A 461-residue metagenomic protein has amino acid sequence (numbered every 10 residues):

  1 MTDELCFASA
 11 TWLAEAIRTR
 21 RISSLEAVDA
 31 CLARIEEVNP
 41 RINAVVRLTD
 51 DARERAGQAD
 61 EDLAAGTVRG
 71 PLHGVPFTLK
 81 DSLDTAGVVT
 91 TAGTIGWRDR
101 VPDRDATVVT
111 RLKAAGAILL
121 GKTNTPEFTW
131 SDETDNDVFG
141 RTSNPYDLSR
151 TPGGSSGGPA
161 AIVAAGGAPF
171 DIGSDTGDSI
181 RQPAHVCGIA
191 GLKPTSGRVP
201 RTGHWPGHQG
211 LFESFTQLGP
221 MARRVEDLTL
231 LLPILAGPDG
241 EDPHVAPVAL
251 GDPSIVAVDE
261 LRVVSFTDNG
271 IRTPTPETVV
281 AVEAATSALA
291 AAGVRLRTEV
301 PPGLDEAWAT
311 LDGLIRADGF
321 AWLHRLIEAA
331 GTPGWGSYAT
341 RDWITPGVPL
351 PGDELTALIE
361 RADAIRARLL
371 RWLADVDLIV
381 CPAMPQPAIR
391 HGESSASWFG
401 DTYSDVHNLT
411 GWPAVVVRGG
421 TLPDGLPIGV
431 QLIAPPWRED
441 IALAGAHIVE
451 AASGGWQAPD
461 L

Functional and structural regions predicted by a protein language model:
M1-E54, A291-G293, P349, A458-L461: An N-terminal boundary/leader segment
R20, C31, G74, A114 (+3 more regions): Glycine-rich, small-residue loops and helix-cap segments that act as flexible hinges at active-site edges
R21, E26-D29, G57, P276-V300 (+2 more regions): Acyltransferase
A52-R53, A65-D137: Acidic/His- and Gly-rich active-site-bordering loop/insert found across diverse amide/peptide-bond hydrolases
H73-A92, A257-F266, L314-L370, R418-P427: Short helix-loop capping/hinge segments that flank enzyme active sites or metal/cofactor-binding pockets
T90-D99, T275, I389-S397: Glycine/threonine-rich flexible loop motifs
R104-L235, N408-G429: Short glycine/serine-rich loop segments
K193-E283, S453-L461: A short helix-breaking turn/cap at a secondary-structure junction
